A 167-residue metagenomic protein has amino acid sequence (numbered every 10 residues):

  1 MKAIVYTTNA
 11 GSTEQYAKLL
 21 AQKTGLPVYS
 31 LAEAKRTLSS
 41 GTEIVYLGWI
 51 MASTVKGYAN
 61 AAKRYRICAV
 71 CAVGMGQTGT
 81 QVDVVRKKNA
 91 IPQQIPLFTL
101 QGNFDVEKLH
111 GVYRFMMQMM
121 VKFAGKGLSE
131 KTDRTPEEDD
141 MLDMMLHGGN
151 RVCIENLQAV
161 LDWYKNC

Functional and structural regions predicted by a protein language model:
M1-Y29: Short, charged N-terminal beta->alpha structural module
G11-E14, T78-G79, V106, I154: Loop/helix-junction capping segments adjacent to catalytic residues or to phosphate/diphosphate-binding pockets
T13, T42-I44, R114-M119: Short, mixed-charge, low-aromatic patches
S30-A32, C153: Helix N-cap / beta->alpha transition motif
A32-V112: Helix-loop-strand module that forms the ligand-binding subsite of alpha/beta enzymes
G102-L128: Short, solvent-exposed beta-strand-terminating loops
M119-C167: Glycine-rich phosphate/pyrophosphate-binding loop and the adjoining helix
